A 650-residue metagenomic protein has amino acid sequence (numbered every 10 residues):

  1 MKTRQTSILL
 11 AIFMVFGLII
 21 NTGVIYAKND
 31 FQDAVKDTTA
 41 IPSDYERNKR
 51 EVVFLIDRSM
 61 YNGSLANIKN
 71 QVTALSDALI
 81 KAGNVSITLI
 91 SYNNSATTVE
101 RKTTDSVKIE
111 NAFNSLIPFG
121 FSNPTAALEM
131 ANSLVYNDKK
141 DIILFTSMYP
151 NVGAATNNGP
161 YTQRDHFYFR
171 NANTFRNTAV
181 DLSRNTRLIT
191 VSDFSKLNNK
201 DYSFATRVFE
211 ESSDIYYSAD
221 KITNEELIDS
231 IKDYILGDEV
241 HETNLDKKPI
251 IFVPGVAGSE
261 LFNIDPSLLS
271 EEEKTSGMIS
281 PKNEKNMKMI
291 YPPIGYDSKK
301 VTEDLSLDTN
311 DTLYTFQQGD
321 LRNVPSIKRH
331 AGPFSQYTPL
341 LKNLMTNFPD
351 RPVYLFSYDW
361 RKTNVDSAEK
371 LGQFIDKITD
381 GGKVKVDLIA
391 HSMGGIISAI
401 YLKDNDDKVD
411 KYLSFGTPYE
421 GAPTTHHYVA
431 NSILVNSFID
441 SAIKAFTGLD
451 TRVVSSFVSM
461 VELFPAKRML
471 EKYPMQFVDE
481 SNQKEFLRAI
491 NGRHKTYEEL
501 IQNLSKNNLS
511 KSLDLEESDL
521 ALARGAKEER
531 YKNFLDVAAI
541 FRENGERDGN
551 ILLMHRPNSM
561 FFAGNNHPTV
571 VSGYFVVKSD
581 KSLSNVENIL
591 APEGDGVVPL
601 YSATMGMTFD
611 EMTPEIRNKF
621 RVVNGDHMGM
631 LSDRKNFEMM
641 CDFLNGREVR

Functional and structural regions predicted by a protein language model:
R4-I25: Sec-dependent N-terminal signal peptides of Gram-positive bacterial secreted proteins and lipoproteins
N21-V53, R58-A66, G83, Y234-E242: Acidic, polar low-complexity linker/tail segments
N29, V107, R176-H241, V571-M639 (+1 more regions): Von Willebrand factor A/integrin I-like adhesion domains
D30-D33, D37-T39, S95-D141, P150-V152 (+4 more regions): Von Willebrand factor
Y45-R101, L128, K139-T146, R187-S195: Von Willebrand factor
A66-N67, F121-S122, E129, M148-E211: VWA/integrin I-like adhesion module and closely mimicked acidic/polar interface patches used
V240-I389, M393-T447, K472, N588 (+2 more regions): N-terminal non-catalytic accessory region
Y497-R650: C-terminal subdomain of alpha/beta-hydrolase-fold enzymes, centered on the catalytic histidine and its supporting
